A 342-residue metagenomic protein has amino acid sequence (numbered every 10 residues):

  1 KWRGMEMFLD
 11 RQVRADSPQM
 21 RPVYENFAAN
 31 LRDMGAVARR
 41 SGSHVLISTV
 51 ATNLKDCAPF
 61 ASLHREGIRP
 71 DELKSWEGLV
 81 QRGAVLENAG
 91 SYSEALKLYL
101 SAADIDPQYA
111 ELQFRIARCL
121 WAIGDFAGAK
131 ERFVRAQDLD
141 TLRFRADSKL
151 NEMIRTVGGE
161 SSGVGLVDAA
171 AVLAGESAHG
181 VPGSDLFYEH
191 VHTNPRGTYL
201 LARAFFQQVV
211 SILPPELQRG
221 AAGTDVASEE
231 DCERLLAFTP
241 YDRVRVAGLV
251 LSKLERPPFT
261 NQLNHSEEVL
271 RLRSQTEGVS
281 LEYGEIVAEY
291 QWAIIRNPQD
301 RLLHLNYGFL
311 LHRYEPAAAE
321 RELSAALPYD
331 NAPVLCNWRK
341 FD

Functional and structural regions predicted by a protein language model:
K1-T156, A169-S184, Q207, S211-N297: Serine-dependent acyl-ester chemistry module
S41, S161-S162: Helix C-cap/helix->beta junction micro-motif
G78, L112, L303, V334-N337: TPR alpha-solenoid repeat register
Q81, R115, N306, N337-D342: "A position-specific structural signal for the A-helix of alpha-solenoid helical repeats
L86, L120, L310-L311, D342: Residue at a conserved register position within TPR or TPR-like alpha-solenoid repeats
G124, R313-P316, V334: Short coil/turn linking the two alpha-helices of tandem helical-hairpin repeats
T193-R196: Accessory beta->alpha helical hairpin/"wing" motif in late/C-terminal subdomains of nucleic-acid enzymes
L323-D342: Extended amphipathic alpha-helical coiled-coil/heptad-repeat regions
